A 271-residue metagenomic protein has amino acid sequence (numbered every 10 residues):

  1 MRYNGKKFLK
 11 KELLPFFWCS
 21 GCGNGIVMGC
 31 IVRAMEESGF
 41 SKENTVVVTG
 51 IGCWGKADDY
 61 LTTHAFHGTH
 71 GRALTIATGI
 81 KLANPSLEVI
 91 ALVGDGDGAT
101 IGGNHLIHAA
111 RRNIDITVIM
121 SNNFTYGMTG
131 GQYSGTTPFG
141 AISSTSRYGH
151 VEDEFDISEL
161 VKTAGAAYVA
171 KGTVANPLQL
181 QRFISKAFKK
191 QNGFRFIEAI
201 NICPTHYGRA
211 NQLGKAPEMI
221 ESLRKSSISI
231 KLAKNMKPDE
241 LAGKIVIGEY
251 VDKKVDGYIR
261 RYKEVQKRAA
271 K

Functional and structural regions predicted by a protein language model:
M1-Y3, L14, I202-K271: Flexible, low-complexity linker and terminal segments
Y3-T69: Active-site diphosphate/adenylate-binding microenvironment
L14, S41-T45, A83-V89, R111-I116 (+4 more regions): Short coil/turn connectors at secondary-structure junctions
I51-C53, N123-T125, N176, I200-H206 (+1 more regions): Glycine-rich beta-alpha junction loops
I51-G127: Thiamine diphosphate
H64-A65, A109, S134-P138, A187-F188 (+1 more regions): Short, hinge-like loop/turn segments at secondary-structure boundaries
S134-K186, K190: Conserved thiamine diphosphate
